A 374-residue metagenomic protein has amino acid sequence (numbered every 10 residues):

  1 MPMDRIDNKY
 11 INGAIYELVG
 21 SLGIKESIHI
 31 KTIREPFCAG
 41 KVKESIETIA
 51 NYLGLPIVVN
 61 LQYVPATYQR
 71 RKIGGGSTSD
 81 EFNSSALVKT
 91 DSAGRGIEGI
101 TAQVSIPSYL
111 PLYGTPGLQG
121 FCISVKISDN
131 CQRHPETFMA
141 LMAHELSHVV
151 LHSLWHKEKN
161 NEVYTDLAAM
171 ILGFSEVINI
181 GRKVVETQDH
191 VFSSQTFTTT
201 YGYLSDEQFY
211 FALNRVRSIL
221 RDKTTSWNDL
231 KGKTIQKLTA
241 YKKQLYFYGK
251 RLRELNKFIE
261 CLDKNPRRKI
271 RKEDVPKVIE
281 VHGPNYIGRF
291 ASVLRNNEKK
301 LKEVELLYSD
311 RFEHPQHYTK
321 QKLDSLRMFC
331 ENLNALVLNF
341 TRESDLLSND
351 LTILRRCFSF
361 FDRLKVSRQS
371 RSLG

Functional and structural regions predicted by a protein language model:
M1-P36, G40, E44-S45, I49: Hydrophobic or amphipathic, alpha-helical segments that drive membrane association/targeting
R5-Y16, S193-E298, E303-E313, K320 (+2 more regions): Pan-zinc metallopeptidase signature
Y63-A66: Structured recognition/catalytic domains enriched at protein termini, typified by the LPMO catalytic fold at the mature
Y68-P135: Active-site scaffold of zinc-dependent metalloenzymes
S128-C131, V150-E158: Short helix/strand-bridging catalytic loops that position acidic/His residues to coordinate divalent metals and engage
E136-S153: Active-site recognition of the HExxH zinc-binding catalytic motif
K159-F192: Post-HExxH zinc-binding segment in Zn-dependent metallohydrolases
